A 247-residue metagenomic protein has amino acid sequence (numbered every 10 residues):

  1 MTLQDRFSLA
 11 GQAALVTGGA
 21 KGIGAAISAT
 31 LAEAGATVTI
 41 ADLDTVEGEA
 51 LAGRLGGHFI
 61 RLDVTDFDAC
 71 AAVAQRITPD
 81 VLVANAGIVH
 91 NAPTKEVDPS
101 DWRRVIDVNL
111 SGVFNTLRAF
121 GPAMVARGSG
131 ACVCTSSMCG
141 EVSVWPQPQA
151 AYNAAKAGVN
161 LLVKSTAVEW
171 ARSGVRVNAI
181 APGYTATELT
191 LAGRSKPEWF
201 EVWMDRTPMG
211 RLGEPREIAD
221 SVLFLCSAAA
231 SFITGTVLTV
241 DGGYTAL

Functional and structural regions predicted by a protein language model:
T45-V46, L62-A72, P99, R216-E217: The beta1-alpha1 cofactor-binding region of Rossmann-like NAD(H)/NADP(H)-dependent oxidoreductases
P93-T94, D98-I106, W199, W203: Substrate-binding pocket helix/loop in short-chain dehydrogenase/reductase
F114, R211-V240, T245-A246: C-terminal substrate-recognition "lid" of short-chain dehydrogenase/reductases
L117, A155, V163: Active-site helix of classical SDR
P122, V168-E169, S231: Alpha-helical segment proximal to the catalytic Tyr-Lys
S137: Residue(s) in the substrate-gating loop at a strand-loop-helix junction that position the organic substrate next
A171, R176, I233-G235: Short, small/polar-rich loop/turn modules that mediate ligand/substrate recognition or access, typified
